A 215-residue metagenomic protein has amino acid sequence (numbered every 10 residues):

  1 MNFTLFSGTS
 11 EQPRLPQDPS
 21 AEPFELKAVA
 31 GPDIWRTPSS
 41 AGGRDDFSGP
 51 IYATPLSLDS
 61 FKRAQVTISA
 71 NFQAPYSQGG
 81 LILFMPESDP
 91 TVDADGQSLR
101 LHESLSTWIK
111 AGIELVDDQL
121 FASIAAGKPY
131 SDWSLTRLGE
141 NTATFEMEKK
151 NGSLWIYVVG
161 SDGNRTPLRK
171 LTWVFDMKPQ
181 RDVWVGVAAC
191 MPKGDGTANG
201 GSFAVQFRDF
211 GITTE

Functional and structural regions predicted by a protein language model:
M1-E215: Extracellular glycan-recognition regions
